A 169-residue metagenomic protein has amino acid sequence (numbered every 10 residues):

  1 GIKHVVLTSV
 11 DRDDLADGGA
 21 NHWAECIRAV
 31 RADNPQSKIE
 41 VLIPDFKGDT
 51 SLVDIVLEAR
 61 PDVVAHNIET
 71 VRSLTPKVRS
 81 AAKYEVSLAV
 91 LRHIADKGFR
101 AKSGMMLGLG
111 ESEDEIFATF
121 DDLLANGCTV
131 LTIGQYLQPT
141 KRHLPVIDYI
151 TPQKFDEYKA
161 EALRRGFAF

Functional and structural regions predicted by a protein language model:
G1, E25-Q36, S51, I55-A59 (+1 more regions): Auxiliary Fe-S-binding modules of radical SAM enzymes
G1-T8: Glycine-rich active-site/cofactor-binding loop and its immediate structural neighborhood
T8-A24, G110-E115: Conserved glycine-rich "GG(E/T)P / GGGxP" loop and the immediately following alpha-helix in the radical SAM core
S9-G18, L74-R79, Q138-P145: Glycine-rich, proline-tolerant flexible connector loops at the mouths of alpha/beta enzymes
V10-R12, L42-G48, E69-V71, G104-G110 (+1 more regions): Active-site beta-loop-alpha junctions enriched in small/polar residues
A20-I27, E40-I43, T50-V53, I68 (+2 more regions): Hydrophobic, well-ordered secondary-structure segments
K47, V64-Y84, V90: Acidic/histidine-rich catalytic cores of soluble enzymes
